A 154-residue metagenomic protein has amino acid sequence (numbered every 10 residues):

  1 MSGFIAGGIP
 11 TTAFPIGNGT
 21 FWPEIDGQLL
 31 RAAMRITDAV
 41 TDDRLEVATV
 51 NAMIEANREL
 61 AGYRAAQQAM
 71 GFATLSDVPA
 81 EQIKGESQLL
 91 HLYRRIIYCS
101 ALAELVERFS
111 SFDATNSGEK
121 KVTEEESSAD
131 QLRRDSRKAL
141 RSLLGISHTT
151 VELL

Functional and structural regions predicted by a protein language model:
M1-D77, R141-L154: Conserved short "hinge" loops at termini or chain/domain junctions
A13-G17, G85-L90: A ubiquitous short alpha-helical element
F72-A80, V122-E126: Amphipathic alpha-helical surface "interface" segments used for docking/oligomerization or membrane association within
E86-L154: Short loop/turn elements at secondary-structure junctions
